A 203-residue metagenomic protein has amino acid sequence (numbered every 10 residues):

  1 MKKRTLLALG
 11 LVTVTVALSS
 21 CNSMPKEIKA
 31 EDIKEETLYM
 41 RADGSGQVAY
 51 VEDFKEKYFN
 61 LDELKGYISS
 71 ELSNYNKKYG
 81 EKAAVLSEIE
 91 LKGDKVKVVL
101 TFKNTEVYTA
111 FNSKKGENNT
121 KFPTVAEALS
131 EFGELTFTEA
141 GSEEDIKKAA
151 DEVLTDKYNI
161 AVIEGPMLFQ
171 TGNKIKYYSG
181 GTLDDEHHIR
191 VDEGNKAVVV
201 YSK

Functional and structural regions predicted by a protein language model:
M1-T5, G10: Positively charged n-region of N-terminal signal peptides that target proteins for export
A17-S20: C-terminal motif of bacterial Sec signal peptides marking the signal peptidase cleavage site
N22-M24: Bacterial signal peptide processing site
K26-I28: General secondary-structure propensity
A30-E88: N-terminal Sec/ER secretory leader and immediately downstream segment of secreted/extracellular precursors
L91-K203: Mature, soluble, non-transmembrane domains
